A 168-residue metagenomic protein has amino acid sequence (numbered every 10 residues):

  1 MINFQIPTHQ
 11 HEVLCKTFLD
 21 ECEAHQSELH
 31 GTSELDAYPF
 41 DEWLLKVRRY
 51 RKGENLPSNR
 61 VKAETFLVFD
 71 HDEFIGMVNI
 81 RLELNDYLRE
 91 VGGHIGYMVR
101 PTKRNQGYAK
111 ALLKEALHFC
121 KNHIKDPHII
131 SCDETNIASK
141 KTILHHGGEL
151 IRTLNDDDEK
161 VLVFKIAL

Functional and structural regions predicted by a protein language model:
M1-H94, E159-L168: GNAT-family acyltransferases
L14, L112, A138: Charged catalytic carboxylate motif
E21, R81, G107-H123, L154-D156 (+1 more regions): Extended, folded domain segments that form the structural surfaces/walls around functional sites
G96-V99, N105-H118, K141-H145: Conserved acetyl-CoA-binding loop-helix of GNAT-fold acetyltransferases
C120-C132: Conserved GNAT acetyl-CoA-binding A-motif
T135-R152: Conserved active-site alpha-helix within GNAT-family acetyltransferase domains
N136, D156-V161: Short acidic/glycine-enriched loop/turn segments that link adjacent beta-strands
